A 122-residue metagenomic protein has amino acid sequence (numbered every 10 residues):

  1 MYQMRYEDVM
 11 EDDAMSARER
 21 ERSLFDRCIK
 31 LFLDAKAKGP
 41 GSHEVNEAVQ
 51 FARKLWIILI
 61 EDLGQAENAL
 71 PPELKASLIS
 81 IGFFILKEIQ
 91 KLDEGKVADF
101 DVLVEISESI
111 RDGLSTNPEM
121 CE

Functional and structural regions predicted by a protein language model:
M1-Q65, P71-E122: N-terminal intrinsically disordered, cationic/polar leader segments that include organellar targeting peptides
